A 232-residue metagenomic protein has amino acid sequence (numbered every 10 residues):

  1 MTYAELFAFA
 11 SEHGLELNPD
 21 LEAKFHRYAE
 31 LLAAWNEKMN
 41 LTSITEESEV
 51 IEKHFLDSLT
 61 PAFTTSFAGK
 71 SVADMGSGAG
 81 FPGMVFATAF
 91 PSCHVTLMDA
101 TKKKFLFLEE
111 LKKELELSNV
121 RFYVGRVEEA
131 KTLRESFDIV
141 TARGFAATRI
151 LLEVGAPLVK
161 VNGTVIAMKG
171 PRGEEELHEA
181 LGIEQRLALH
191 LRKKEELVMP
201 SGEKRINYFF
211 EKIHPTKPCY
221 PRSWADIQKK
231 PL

Functional and structural regions predicted by a protein language model:
M1-G69, A73, K103-V120, S223: Class I SAM-dependent transferase core
P19, T45, V124-R126, K193-E195: Short loop/edge segments at beta-strand edges and connector loops that shape dinucleotide/nucleotide cofactor-binding
L32, F86, K169, F210: Residue-level signal for inorganic ion chemistry
L59-A142, A146, L152-G155: Conserved SAM/SAH cofactor-binding pocket of Class I
A100, M168-R172, E196: Short strand-turn motif at the edge of the Rossmann-like AdoMet-binding core
K104-L106, G173, L177: Short alpha-helix immediately C-terminal to the canonical SAM-binding loop
V159-V165: Short glycine-dipeptide loop
H178-L232: SAM/dcSAM-binding transferase cores
